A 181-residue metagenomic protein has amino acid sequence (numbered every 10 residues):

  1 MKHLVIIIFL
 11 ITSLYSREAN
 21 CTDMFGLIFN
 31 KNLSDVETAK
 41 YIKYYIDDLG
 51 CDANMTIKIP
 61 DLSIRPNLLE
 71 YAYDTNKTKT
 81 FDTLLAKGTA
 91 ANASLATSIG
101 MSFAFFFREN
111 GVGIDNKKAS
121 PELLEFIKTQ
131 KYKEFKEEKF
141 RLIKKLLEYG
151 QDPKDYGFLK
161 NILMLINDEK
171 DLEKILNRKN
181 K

Functional and structural regions predicted by a protein language model:
M1-E18: Classical Sec-dependent N-terminal signal peptides that target proteins to the secretory pathway
E18-N32, N54-Y71, L85, A91-Q130 (+1 more regions): Ankyrin-repeat boundary/"N-cap" motif
C21, K160-E169, E173-L176, N180-K181: Hydrophilic extracytoplasmic domains
D35-D47, N76-A86, N110-L123, E134-L147 (+1 more regions): Ankyrin repeat structural motif
